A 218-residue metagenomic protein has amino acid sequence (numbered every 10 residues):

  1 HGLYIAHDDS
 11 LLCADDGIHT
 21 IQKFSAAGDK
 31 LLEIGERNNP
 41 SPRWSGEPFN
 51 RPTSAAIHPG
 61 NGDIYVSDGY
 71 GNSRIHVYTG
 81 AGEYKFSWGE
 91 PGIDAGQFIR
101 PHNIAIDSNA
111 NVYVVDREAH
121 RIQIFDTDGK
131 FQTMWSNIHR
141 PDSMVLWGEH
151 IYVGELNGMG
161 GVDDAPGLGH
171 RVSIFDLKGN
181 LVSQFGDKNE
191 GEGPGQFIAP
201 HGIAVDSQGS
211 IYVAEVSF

Functional and structural regions predicted by a protein language model:
H1-F218: Eukaryotic scaffold repeat domains enriched in small/polar residues
